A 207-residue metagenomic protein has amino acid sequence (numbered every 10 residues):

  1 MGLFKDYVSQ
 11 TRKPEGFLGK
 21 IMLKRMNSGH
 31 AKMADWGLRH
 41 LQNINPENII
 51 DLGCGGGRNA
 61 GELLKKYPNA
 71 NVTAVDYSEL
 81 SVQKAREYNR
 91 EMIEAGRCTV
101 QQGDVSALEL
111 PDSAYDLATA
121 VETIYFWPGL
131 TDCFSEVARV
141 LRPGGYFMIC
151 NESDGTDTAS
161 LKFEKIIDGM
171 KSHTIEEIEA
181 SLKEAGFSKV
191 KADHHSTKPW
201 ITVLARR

Functional and structural regions predicted by a protein language model:
G2-D6, F17-N27, Y146-L204: C-terminal alpha-helical "lid/dimerization" subdomain adjacent to the S-adenosyl-L-methionine
S28-E47, E62: Conserved alpha-helix/loop element of class I SAM-dependent methyltransferases that forms part of the SAM/SAH-binding
L41, K66-Y67, L141: A generic alpha-to-beta junction signature in SAM-dependent methyltransferases
N48-A107: Class I SAM-dependent methyltransferase SAM/SAH-binding core
S106-L117: A short acidic, Gly/Pro-enriched loop at the edge of an enzyme's catalytic core that lines a small-molecule cofactor
L117-G129: A short SAM/SAH-binding and catalytic strip from SAM-dependent methyltransferases
T131-P143: A short glycine-rich, Lys/Arg-flanked "PGG" loop and its adjoining helix->strand segment in the class I
